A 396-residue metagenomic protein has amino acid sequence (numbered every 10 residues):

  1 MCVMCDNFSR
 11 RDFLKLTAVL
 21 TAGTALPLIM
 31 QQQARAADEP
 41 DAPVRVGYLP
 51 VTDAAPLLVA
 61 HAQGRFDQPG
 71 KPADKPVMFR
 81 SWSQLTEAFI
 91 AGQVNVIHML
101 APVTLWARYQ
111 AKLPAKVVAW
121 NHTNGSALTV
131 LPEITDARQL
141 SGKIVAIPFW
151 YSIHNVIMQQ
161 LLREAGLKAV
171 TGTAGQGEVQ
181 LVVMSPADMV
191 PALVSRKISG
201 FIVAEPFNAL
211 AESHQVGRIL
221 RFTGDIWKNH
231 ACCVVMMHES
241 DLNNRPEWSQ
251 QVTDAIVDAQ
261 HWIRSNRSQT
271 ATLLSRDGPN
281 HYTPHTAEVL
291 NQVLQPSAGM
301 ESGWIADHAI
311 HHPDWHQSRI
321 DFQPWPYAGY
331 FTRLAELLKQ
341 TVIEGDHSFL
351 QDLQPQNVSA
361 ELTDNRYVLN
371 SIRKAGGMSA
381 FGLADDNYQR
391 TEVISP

Functional and structural regions predicted by a protein language model:
C2, N95-I97, S195-R221, Q295-S302 (+5 more regions): Extended low-complexity acidic/polar segments
C2-D6, D12-A34: N-terminal export signals
A37-V183, M189-E212, V216-F222, N229 (+2 more regions): Short, glycine-/small- and polar/acidic-enriched structural segments that line small-molecule recognition paths
K75, A174-V179, A287-G299, L350-Y367: Short linear loop/turn motifs
G175-E178, D188-L294: Pocket-lining segment of extracytoplasmic ligand-binding domains
P246-F349: Secondary-structure end/capping motifs
A328-P396: Conserved C-terminal helix/tail region of periplasmic/extracytoplasmic solute-binding proteins
